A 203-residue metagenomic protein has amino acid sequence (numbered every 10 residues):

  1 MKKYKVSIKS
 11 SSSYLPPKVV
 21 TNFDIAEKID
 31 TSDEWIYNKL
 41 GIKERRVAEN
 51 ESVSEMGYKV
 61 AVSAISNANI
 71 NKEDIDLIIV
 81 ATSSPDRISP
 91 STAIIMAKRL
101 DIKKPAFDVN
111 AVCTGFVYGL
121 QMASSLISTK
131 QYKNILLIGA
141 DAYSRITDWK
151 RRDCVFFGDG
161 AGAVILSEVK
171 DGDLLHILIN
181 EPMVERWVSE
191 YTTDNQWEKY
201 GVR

Functional and structural regions predicted by a protein language model:
M1-N50, Y143, R151-R203: Condensing-enzyme catalytic core mediating Claisen C-C bond formation in acyl metabolism
K9, A81, N110, I135-D141 (+1 more regions): Short beta-strand segments
Y14, A81-D86, C113-F116, G139-S144 (+1 more regions): Acidic, glycine-rich active-site loops and adjacent beta-strand->loop/helix elements that engage anionic groups
W35-K39, K43-E55, T82-I135: Conserved catalytic cysteine-centered active-site region of acyl-thioester-dependent Claisen-condensing enzymes
V60-D76: Phosphate/pyrophosphate-binding loops at sites that engage ATP/ADP/AMP, CoA/4′-phosphopantetheine, polyphosphate
A64, R145-I146: Short gly/ser/thr-rich secondary-structure transition/capping motifs
N69-D74, L126, Q131, L174: Short loop/turn motifs at secondary-structure junctions
K133, S144-R145: An acidic, phosphate/nucleotide-engaging active-site surface
